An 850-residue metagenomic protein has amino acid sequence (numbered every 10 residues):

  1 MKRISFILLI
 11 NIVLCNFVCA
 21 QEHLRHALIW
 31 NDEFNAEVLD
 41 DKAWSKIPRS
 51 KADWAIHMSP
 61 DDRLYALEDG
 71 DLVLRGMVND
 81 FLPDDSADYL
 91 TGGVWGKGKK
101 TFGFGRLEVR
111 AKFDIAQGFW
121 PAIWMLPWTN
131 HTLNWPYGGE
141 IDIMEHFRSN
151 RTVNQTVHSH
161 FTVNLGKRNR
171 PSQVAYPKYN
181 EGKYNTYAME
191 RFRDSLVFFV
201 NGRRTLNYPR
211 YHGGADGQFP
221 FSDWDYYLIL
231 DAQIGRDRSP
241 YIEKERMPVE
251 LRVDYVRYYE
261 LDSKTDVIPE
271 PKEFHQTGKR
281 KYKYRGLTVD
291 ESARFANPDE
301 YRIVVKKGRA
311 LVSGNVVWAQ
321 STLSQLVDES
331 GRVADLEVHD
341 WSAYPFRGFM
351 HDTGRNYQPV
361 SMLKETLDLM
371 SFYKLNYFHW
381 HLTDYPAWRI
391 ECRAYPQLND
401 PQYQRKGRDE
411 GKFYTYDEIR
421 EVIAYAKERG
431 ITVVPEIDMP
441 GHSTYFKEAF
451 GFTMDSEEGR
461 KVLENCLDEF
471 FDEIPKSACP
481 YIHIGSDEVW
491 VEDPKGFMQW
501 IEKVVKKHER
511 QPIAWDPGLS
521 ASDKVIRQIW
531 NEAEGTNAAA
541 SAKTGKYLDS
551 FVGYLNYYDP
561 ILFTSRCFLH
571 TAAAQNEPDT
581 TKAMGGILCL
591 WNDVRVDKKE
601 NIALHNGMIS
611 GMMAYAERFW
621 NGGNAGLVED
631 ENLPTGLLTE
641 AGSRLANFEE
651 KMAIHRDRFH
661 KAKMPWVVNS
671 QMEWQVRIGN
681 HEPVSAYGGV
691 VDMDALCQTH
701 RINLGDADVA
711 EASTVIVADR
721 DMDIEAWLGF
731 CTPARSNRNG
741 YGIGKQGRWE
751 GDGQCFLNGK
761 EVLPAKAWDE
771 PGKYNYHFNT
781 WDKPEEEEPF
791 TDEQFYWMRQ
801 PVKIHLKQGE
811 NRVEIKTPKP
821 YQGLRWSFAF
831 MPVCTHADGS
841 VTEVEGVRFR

Functional and structural regions predicted by a protein language model:
E22-S263: GH16 jelly-roll
L107-V109, N185-R191, V256, N376 (+3 more regions): Short, well-structured beta-strand segments within conserved domains
W120, T129, S263-D266, E270 (+4 more regions): Accessory carbohydrate-binding/adhesion or oligomerization-edge regions at the termini of glycan-active proteins
G166-G182, Y211-G213, F413, N739-Y741 (+1 more regions): Beta-strand-rich ligand-recognition modules
S263-V338, A514-D516, E650, I654-M664 (+1 more regions): Acidic, contiguous N-terminal accessory segments
Q276, K306-C479, N592, Y776 (+2 more regions): Feature activates predominantly on carbohydrate-active enzymes
F446-I526, W530-A540: Active-site neighborhood of glycoside hydrolase catalytic domains
E532-V676: Flexible, acidic glycine-rich loops studded with aromatic residues
